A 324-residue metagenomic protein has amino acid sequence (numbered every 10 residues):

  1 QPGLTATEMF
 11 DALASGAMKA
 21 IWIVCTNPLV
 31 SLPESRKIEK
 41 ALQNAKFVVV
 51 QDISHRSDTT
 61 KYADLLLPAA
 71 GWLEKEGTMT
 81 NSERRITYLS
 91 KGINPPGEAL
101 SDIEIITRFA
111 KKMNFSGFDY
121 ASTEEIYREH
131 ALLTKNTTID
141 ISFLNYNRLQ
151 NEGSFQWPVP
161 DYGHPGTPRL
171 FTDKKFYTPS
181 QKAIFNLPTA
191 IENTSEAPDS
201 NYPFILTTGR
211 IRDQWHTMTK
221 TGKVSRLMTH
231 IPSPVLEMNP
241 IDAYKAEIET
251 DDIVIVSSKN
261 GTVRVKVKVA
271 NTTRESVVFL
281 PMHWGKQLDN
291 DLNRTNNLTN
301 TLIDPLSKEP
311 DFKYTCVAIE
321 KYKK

Functional and structural regions predicted by a protein language model:
Q1-A14: Acidic catalytic cores of enzymes that act on phosphate-bearing nucleotides/polynucleotides
L4, P96-E152, T217, T221-E237 (+1 more regions): Long, contiguous, secondary-structure-rich segments that constitute the structural scaffold of globular domains
A17-L29: Short acidic, glycine-rich surface-loop motifs adjacent to enzyme active sites
I21, V48, L66-P68: Short, well-ordered beta-strand core segments
N27-K37, G77-T80: Glycine/threonine-rich flexible loop motifs
Q43-F47: A short helix->loop->beta-strand "cap" motif at the edges of active sites that frequently abuts
I53-S90: Flexible glycine/proline-rich, aromatic-decorated loop/lid segments
I126-R226: Long, low-complexity segments enriched in small/aliphatic residues
